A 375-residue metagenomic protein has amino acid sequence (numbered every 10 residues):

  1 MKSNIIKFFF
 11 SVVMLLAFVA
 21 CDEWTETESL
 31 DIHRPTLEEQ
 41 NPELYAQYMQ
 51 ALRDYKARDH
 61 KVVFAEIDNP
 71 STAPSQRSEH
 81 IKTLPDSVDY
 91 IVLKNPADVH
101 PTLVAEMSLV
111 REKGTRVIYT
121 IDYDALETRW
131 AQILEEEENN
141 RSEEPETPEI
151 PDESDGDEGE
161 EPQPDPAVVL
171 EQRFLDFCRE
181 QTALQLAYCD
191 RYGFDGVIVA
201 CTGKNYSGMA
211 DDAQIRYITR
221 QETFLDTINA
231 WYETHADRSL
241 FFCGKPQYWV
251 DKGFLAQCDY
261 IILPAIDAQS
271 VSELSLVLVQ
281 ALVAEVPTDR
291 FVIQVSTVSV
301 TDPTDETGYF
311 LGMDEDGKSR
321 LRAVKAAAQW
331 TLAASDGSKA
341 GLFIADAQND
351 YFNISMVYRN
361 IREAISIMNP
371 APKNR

Functional and structural regions predicted by a protein language model:
M1-R58: Bacterial Sec-dependent N-terminal signal peptides
V12, Q40-Y55, Q257, A327 (+1 more regions): Generic hydrophobic, helix-prone segments enriched in Leu/Val/Ile
E26, P96, A347: Residue-level marker of positions within ordered structural domains that often coincide with functionally constrained
Q40-Q47, F177-Q181, R220, D316-A323: Soluble or luminal CAZymes and related metallo-dependent hydrolases
A51, E79-H80, Q329-T331: Generic recognition of flexible, low-complexity loop/linker segments
H60-S75, E79-V277, T288-Q294, K339 (+1 more regions): Chitinase-like catalytic core of GlcNAc-active glycosidases
V283-A284: A conserved mid-domain beta-alpha-beta active-site/ligand-binding segment of alpha/beta enzyme cores
D289-R375: Substrate-binding cleft of secreted/luminal carbohydrate-active enzymes
